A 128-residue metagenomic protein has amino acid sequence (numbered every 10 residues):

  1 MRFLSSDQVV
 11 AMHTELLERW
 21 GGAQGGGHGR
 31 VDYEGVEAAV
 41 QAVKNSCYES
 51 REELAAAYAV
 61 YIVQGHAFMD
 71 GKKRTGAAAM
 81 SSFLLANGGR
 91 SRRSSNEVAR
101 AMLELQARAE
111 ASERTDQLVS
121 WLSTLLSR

Functional and structural regions predicted by a protein language model:
M1-R128: FIC/Doc superfamily catalytic core
